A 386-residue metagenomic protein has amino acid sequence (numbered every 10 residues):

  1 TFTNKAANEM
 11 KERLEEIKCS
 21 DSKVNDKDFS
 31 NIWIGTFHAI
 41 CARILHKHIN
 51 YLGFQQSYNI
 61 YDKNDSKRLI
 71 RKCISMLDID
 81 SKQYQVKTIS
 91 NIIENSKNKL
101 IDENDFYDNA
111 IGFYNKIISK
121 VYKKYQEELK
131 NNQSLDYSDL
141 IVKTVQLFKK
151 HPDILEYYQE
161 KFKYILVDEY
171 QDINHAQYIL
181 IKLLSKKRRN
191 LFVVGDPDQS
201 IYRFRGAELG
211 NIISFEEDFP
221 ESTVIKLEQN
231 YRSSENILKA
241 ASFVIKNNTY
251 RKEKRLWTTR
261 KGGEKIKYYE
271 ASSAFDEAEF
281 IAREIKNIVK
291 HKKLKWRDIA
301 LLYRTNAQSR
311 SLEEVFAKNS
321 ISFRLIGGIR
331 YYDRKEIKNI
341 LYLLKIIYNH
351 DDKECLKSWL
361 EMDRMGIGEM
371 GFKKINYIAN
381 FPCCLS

Functional and structural regions predicted by a protein language model:
T1-F2, A6, M10-L14, C41 (+10 more regions): Structural preference for long, well-ordered alpha-helical segments in enzyme cores
T1-Q56, I60, N132, E156 (+2 more regions): P-loop NTPase Walker
A6-A7, W33, N59-D65, G112-S214 (+1 more regions): Conserved helicase NTPase motor core
S22-W33, E253, S320-D333: Conserved RecA-like helicase motor-core motifs
F29-N31, I49-D139, F162, V224-K226 (+4 more regions): ATP-hydrolysis module of ASCE/P-loop NTPase motor domains, specifically the Walker B Asp-Glu catalytic pair
I40-H48, D198-R205, R232-S233, L325-Y348 (+1 more regions): Short alpha-helix plus adjacent loop in nuclease-associated cores
D108-I111, S309-I321, L341-S386: Conserved helicase C-terminal RecA-like lobe
P220-T223, E228-S322, K345-N349: Helicase P-loop NTPase motor core
